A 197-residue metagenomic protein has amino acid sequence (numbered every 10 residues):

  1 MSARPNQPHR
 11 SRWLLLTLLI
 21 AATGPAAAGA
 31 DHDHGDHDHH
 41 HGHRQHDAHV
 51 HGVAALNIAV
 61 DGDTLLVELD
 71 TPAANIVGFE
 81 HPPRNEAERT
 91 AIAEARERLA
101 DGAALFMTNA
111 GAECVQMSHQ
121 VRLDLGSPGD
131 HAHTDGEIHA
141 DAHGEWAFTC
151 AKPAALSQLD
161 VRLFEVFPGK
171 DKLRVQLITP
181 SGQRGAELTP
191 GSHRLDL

Functional and structural regions predicted by a protein language model:
S2, G29, D61: Metal-centered catalytic cores of metalloenzymes
S2-L14: Bacterial N-terminal signal peptides that target proteins for export
S11, A27-A28, A155, H193: Sequence termini and other peripheral, non-core segments
S11, D36-D38, E137: Alpha-helical and His/Cys-centered functional microenvironments
W13-G24: Bacterial N-terminal signal peptides
A28-H40: Cleaved targeting-peptide boundary
H39-D47: Short, charged, low-hydrophobicity "junction" segments
H46-L197: N-terminal soluble domains immediately following signal/targeting peptides that reside in extracytoplasmic
